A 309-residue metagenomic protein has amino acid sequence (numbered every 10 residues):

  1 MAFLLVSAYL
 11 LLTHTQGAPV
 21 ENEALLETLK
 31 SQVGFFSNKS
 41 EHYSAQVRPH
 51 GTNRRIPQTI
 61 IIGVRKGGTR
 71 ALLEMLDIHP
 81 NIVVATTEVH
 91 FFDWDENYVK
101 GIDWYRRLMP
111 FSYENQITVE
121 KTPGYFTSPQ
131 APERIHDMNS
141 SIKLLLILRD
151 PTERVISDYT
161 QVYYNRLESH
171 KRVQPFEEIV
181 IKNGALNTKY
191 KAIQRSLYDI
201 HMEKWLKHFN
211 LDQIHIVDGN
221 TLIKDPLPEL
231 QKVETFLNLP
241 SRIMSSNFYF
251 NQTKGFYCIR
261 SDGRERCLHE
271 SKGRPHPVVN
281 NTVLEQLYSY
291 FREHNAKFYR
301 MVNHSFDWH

Functional and structural regions predicted by a protein language model:
M1-F126, M138, I142, T152-V180: PAPS-dependent sulfotransferase catalytic core
L12-L25, E203-S289, E293-A296, H304-H309: The conserved 3'-phosphoadenosine-5'-phosphosulfate
P49-R54, I179-N187, E270-T282: Short glycine/proline-rich turn/loop motifs
G68-T69, Y105, V119, I135 (+7 more regions): Generic structural signal for small/hydrophobic residues in well-ordered secondary structure, especially within
A71, Q130, K297: Phosphate- and divalent-cation-binding pockets in alpha/beta enzyme and binding domains that engage nucleotide-derived
N97-W104, P123-Q130, Y190-H201, D225 (+2 more regions): Soluble or luminal CAZymes and related metallo-dependent hydrolases
Q130-E133, D137, S141-L146, E153-L237 (+1 more regions): PAPS-dependent sulfotransferase catalytic domain
